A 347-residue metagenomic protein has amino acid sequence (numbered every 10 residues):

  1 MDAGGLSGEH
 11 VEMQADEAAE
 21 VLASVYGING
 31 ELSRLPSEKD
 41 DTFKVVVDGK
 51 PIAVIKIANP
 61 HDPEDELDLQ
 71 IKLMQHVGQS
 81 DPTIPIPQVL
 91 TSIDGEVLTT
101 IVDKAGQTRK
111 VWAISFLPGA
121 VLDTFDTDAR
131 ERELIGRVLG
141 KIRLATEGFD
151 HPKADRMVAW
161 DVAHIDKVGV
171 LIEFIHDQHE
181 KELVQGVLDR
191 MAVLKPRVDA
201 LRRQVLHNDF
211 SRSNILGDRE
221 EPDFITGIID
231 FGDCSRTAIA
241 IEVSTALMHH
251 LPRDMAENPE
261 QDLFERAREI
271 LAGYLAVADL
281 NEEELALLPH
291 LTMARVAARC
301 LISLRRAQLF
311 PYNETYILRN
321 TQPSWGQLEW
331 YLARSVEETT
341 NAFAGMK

Functional and structural regions predicted by a protein language model:
M1-G30: Juxta-kinase regulatory segment immediately upstream of eukaryotic protein kinase catalytic domains
A3, A298-K347: ATP/Mg2+ or Mg2+-diphosphate-binding catalytic cores that bind nucleotide phosphates or diphosphates via glycine-rich
Q14-L22, D150-H151, D166-N208, D218-E221 (+1 more regions): An alpha-helical support segment within catalytic cores of ATP-dependent transferases
E38-G49, V54-I55, V89, A192-I241: Active-site acidic catalytic loop and adjacent metal/ATP-binding pocket of ATP-dependent phosphoryl transfer enzymes
I57-T108, A129-E133: A conserved alpha-helical element in kinase catalytic cores
I93, T124-H179, R203, R236 (+1 more regions): A cross-family kinase active-site recognition segment
G95, Q107-F125, I165-I175, A298-T315: A glycine-centered beta->alpha junction motif in the catalytic cores of kinase/phosphotransferase enzymes
A240-D279, M293-P311: Active-site activation/catalytic loop segments of kinase-like enzymes and analogous catalytic loops in related
